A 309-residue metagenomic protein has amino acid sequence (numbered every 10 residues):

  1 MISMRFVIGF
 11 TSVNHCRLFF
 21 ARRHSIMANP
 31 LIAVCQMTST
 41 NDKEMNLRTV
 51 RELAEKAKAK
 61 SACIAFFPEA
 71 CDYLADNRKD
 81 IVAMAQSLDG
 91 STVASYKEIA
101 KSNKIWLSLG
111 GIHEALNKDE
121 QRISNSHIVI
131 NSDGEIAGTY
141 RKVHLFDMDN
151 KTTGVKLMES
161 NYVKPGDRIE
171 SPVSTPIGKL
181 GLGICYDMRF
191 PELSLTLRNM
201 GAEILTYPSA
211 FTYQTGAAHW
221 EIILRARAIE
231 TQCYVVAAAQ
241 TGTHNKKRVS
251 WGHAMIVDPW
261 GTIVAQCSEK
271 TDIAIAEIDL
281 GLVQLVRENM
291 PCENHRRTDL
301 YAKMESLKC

Functional and structural regions predicted by a protein language model:
M1-V13: N-terminal chloroplast transit peptides
F19-I26: N-terminal mitochondrial targeting presequences
A28-I32: Extreme N-terminal starter segment of soluble prokaryotic enzymes
K43, R51-D133, A137-R141, D147-M148 (+2 more regions): Cys-nucleophile CN-hydrolase/nitrilase-fold catalytic domain and related Cys-dependent amidase chemistry that acts on
L88, A115-M200, Y213-I223, E288-C292: Active-site catalytic loop in hydrolytic enzyme cores
L88-S108, K179, C185-A274: CN hydrolase (nitrilase-like) catalytic-core segments centered on the catalytic cysteine and neighboring Lys/Glu
L109-G111, S126-V129, S171, A254-I256 (+1 more regions): Short beta-strand scaffold segments in enzyme catalytic cores
